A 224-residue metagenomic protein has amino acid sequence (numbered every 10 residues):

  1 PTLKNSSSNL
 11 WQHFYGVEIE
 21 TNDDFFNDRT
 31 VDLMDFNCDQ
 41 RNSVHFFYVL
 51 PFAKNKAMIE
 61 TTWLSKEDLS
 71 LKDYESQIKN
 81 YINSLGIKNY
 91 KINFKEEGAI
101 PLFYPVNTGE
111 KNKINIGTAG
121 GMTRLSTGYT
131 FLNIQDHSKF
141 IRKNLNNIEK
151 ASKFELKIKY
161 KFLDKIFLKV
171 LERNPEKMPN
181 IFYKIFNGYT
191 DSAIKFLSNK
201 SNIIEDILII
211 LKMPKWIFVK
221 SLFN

Functional and structural regions predicted by a protein language model:
P1, I116-G120: Short loop/turn segments at strand-loop or loop-helix junctions that form parts of catalytic or ligand-binding pockets
P1-K91, P101-G109: Predominantly flavin-linked oxidoreductase catalytic cores and closely associated redox partners
D32, I114-G117: Hydrophobic/aromatic beta-strand patches that form the interior of the parallel beta-sheet core in alpha/beta enzyme
R41-V44, E97-N115, L125, L168-E176 (+1 more regions): FAD-binding beta-loop-beta segment adjacent to the flavin cofactor pocket
E67-E96, N107, K111-I114, Q135-K157: Flavin-binding catalytic cores
A119-F140: A conserved FAD-binding loop/helix module that cradles the flavin
K139-N224: C-terminal helical "tail/cap" subdomain of flavin- and related membrane-associated enzymes
